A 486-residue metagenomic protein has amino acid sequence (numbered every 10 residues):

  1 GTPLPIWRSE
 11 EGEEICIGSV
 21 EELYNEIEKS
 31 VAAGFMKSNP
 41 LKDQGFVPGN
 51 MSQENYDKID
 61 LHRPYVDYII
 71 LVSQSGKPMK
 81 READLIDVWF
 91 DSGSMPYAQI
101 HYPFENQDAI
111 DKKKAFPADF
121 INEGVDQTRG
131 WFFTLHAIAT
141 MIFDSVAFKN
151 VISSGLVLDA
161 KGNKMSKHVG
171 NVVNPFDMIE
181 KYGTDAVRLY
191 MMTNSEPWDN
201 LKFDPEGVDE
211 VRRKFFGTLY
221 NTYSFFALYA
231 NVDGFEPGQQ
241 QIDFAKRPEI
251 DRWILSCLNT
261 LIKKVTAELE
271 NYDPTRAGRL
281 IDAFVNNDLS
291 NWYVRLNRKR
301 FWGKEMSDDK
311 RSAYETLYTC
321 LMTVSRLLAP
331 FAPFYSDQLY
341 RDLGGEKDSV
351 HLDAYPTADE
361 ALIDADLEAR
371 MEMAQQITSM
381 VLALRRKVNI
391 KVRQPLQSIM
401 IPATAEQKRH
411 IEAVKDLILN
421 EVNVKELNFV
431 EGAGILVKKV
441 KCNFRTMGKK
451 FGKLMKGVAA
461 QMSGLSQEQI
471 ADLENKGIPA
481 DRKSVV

Functional and structural regions predicted by a protein language model:
G1-F90, S94-P96, Y102, I142-E180 (+3 more regions): Feature 926 captures the class I aminoacyl-tRNA synthetase adenylation module centered on the KMSKS loop
H101-K112: Cytochrome P450 heme-binding Cys-pocket and its upstream "meander" loop
K114-A115, K263: Residues forming anionic-ligand binding surfaces in small-molecule and nucleic-acid pockets of primarily soluble enzymes
A115-Q127: A short glycine/serine-rich beta->alpha loop
T134-M141: Short Ser/Thr-interspersed hydrophobic loop/turn segments at strand-loop and sheet-helix junctions that line or gate
Y190-T193: Structured mid-domain segments that build the active-site/substrate or prosthetic-cofactor binding neighborhood
